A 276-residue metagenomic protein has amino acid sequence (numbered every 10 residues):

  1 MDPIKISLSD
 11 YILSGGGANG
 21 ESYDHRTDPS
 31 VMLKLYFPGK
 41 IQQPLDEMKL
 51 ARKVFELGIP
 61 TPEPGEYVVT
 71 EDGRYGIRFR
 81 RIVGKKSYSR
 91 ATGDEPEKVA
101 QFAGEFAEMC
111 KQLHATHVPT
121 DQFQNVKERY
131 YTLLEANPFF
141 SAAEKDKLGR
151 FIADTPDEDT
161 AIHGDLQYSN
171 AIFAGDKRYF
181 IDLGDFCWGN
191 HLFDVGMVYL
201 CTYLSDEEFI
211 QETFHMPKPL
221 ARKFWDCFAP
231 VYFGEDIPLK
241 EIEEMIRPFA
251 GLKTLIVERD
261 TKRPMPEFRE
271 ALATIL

Functional and structural regions predicted by a protein language model:
M1-D2, A115-G164, Y168-S169, A174-G175: An alpha-helical support segment within catalytic cores of ATP-dependent transferases
M1-P3, D260-L276: Regulatory N- and C-terminal appendages and interdomain linkers associated with kinase/kinase-like NTP transferase
K5-L13: Conserved N-terminal boundary motif of the eukaryotic protein kinase catalytic domain
I12-S14, A18-T120, P156: ATP-binding pocket architecture of kinase catalytic cores
S30, G76, D159-A161, R178-I181 (+1 more regions): Hydrophobic "anchor" residues on beta-strands that sit immediately upstream of conserved functional sites
V83, L166-Y168, D185, M197: Short, glycine/acidic-enriched loop or turn micro-motifs at the edges of active sites
A171-V195: Catalytic activation segment of kinase domains across protein kinase-like and atypical kinase folds
V195-E235, F249-P264: Active-site activation/catalytic loop segments of kinase-like enzymes and analogous catalytic loops in related
